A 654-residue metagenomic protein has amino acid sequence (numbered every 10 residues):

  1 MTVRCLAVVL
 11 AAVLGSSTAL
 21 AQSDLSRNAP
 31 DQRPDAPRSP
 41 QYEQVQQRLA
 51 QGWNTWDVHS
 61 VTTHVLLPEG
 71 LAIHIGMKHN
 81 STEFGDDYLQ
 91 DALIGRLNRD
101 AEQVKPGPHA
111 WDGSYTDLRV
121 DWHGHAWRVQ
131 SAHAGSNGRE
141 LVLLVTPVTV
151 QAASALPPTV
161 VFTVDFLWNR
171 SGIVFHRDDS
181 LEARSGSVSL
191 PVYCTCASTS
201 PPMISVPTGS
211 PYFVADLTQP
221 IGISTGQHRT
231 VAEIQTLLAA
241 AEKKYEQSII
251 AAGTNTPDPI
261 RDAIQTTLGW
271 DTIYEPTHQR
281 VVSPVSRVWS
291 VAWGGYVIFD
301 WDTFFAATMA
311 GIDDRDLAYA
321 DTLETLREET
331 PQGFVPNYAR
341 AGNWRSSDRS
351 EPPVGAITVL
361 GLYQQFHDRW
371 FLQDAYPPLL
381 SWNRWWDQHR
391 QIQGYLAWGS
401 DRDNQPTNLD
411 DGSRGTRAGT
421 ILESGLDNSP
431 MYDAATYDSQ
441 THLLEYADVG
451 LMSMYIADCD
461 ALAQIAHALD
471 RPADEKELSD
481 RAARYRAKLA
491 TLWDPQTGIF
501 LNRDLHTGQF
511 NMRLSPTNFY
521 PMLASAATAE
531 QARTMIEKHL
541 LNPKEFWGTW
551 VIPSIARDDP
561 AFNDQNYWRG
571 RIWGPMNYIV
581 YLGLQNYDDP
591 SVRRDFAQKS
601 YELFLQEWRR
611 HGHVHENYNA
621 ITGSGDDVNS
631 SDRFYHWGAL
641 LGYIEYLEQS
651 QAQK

Functional and structural regions predicted by a protein language model:
M1-T2, V8-L10, L20-T256, G294 (+4 more regions): Terminal accessory carbohydrate-recognition/targeting modules of carbohydrate-active enzymes
N28-I73, S346, E351-F366, D494-H539 (+2 more regions): C-terminal capping/lid segments that line or modulate ligand- or cofactor-binding pockets
V206-G226, Q332, P336-V354, L360-Q364 (+6 more regions): The feature captures the catalytic groove of carbohydrate-active enzymes
I250-T267, D480-T497: Gly/Pro-rich turn-and-neighbor structural signature
T254-L360, Q364-Q365, R369-Q373, L380 (+7 more regions): Substrate-binding groove/exosite segments of carbohydrate-active enzymes
T256-I273, T277, I312-D313, T330 (+5 more regions): Active-site acid/base region of carbohydrate-active enzymes
T308-T322, L362-L380, Q464-R486, S525-L540 (+2 more regions): Structural helix-adjacent loops and short alpha-helical linkers that scaffold large soluble proteins
